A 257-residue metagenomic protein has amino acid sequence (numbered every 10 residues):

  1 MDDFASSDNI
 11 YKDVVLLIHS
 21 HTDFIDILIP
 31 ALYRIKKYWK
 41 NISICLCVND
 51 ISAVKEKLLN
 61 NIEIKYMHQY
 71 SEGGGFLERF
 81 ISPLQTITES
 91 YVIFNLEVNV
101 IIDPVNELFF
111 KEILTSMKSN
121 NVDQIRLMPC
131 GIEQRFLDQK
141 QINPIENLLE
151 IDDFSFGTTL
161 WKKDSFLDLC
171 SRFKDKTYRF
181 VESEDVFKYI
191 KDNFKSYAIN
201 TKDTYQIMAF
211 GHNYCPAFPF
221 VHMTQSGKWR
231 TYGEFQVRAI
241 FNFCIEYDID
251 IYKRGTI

Functional and structural regions predicted by a protein language model:
M1-E72, F76-Y91: N-terminal anchoring/stem segment of glycosyltransferases
L32-Y33, V54-E63, D138-P144, D185-K191 (+2 more regions): Short, aromatic/basic amphipathic alpha-helical patches
C45-C47, V92-F94, D123-P129, L160 (+2 more regions): A structural signal for short, well-ordered beta-strand segments and their strand-loop junctions that often border
S90-V100: Short beta-strand-to-loop acidic/aromatic patch adjacent to the donor-nucleotide binding site
D103-G131: Conserved donor-nucleotide/metal-binding helix-loop-beta segment in metal-dependent transferases, i.e., the alpha-helix
L137-I151, S165: Short, flexible, basic/aromatic active-site loop/helix in glycosyltransferases
I151-Q236: Catalytic core and acceptor-binding pocket of nucleotide-sugar-dependent glycosyltransferases
